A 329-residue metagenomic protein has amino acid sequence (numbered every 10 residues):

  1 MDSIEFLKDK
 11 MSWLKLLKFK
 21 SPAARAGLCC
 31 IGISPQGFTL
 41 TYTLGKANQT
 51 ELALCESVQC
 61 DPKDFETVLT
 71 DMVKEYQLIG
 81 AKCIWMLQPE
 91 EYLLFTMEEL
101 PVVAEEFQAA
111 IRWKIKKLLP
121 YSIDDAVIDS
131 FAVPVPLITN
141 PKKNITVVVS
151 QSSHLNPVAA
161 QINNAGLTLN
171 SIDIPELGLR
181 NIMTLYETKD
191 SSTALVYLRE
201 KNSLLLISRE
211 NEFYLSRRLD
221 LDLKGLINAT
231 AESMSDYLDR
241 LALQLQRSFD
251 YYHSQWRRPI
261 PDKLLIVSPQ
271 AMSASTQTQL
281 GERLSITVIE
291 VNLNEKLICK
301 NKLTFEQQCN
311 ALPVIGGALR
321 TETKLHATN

Functional and structural regions predicted by a protein language model:
M1-N329: Hydrophobic/aromatic-enriched cytosolic interaction surfaces used to assemble or bind macromolecules
